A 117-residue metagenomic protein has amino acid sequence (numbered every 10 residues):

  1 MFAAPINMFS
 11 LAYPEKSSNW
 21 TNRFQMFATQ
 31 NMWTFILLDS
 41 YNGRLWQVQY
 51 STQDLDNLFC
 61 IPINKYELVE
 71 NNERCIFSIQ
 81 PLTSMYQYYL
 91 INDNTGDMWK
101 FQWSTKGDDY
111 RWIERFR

Functional and structural regions predicted by a protein language model:
M1-N7: Hydrophobic membrane-insertion alpha-helices, especially the h-region of bacterial N-terminal signal peptides
M8-W20, T52-E73, S104-R117: Trp- and S/T/G-rich repeat-edge/linker motifs of beta-rich repeat architectures
F9, F35, W46, Y50 (+3 more regions): Tyrosine-centered aromatic motifs in long, intrinsically disordered, low-complexity repeat arrays
Q25-F27, I36-S40, W46: Solvent-exposed interaction surfaces and binding hotspots enriched for charged
Q25-Q30, I79-T83: Structural signature of eukaryotic scaffold interfaces centered on beta-propeller domains
W33-S40, Q87-D93: Short beta-strand motif characteristic of blades in beta-propeller domains
N42-Q47, D54-L55, T95-K100, G107-D108: Short loop/beta submotifs within extracellular cysteine-rich repeat domains
K65-W103: Short, solvent-exposed interaction modules
